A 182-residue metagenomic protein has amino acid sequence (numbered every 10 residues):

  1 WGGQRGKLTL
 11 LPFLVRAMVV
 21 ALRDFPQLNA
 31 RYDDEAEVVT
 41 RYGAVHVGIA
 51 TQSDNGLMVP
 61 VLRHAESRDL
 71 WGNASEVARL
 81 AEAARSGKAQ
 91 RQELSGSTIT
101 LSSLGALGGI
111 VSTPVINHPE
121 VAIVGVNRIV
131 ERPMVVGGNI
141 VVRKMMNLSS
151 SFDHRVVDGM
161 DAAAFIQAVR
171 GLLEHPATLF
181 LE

Functional and structural regions predicted by a protein language model:
W1-E182: C-terminal catalytic/motor cores of large multi-domain enzyme assemblies
